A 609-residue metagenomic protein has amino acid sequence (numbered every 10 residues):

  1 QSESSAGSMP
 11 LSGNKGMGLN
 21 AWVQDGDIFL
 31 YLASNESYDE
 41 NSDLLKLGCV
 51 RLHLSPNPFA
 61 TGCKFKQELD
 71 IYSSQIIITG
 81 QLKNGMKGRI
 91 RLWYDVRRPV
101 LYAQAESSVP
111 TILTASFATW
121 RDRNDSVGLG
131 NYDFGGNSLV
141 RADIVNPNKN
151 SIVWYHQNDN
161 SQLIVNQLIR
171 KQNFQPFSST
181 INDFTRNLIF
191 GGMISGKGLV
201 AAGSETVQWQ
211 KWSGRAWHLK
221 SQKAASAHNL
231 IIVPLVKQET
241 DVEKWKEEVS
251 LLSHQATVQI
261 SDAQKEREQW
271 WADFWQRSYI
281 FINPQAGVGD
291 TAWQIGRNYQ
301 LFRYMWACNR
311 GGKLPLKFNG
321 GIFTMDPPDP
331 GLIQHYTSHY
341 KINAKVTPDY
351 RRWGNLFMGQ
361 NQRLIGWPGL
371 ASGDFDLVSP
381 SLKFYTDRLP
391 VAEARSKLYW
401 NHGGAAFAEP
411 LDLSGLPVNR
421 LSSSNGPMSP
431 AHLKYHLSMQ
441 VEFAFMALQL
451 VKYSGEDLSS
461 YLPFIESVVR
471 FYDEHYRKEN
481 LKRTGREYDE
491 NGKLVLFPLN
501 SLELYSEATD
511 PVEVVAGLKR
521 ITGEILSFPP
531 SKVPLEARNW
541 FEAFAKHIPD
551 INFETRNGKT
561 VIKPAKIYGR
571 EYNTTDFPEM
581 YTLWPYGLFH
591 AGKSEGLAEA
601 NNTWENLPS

Functional and structural regions predicted by a protein language model:
Q1-P427, V451, V515, V533-P608: Aromatic-residue-lined binding/catalytic grooves and analogous aromatic/hydrophobic interfacial grooves in multimeric
W293, R352-L356, G369, P427-S438 (+5 more regions): Alpha-helix capping and helix-loop boundary segments enriched in small/acidic/polar residues
N298, Q440, A444-A447, T522 (+1 more regions): TPR repeat positional signature
K313-I322, S460, R477-K493, L535-W540: Short, glycine/acidic-rich hinge or "gate" loops at secondary-structure transitions that mediate conformational
S338-N343, S467, F471-F528: Acidic/histidine-rich catalytic neighborhood
S372, D376, A447-L462, E479 (+2 more regions): Inter-helical turn/loop segments and adjacent helix faces that build the functional surface of alpha-helical bundle
H436-L450, Y461-Y476: Extended, hydrophobic alpha-helical segments in both membrane/secreted and soluble proteins
